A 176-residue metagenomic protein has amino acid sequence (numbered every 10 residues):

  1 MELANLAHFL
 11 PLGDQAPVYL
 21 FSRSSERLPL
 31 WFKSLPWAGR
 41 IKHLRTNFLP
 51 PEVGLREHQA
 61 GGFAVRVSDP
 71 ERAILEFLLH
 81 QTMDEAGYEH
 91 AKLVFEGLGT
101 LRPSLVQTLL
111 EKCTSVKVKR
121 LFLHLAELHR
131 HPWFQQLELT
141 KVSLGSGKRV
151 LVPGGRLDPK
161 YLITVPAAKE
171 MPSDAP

Functional and structural regions predicted by a protein language model:
M1-P50, I163: Short gly/ser-rich loop at a beta-strand->alpha-helix junction or flexible surface loop bordering the NTP-binding
P50-P176: Hydrophobic alpha-helical interaction segments
